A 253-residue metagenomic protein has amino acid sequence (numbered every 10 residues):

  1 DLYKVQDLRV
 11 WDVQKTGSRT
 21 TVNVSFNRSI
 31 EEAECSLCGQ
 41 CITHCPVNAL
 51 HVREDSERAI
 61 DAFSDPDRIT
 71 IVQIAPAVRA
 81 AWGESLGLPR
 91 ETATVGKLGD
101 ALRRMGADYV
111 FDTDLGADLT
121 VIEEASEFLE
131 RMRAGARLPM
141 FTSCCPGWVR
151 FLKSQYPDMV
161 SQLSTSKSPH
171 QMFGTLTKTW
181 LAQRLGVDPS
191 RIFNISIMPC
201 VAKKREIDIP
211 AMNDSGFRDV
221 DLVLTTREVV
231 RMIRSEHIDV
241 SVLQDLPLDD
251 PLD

Functional and structural regions predicted by a protein language model:
D1-L2, C35-C41, C45, C200: Short cysteine clusters
K4-E34, N48-T70: Non-heme iron-sulfur electron-transfer modules
L8-V13, C45, V78, P139: Short N-terminal signal/transit or membrane-insertion segments and the immediately adjacent low-complexity/disordered
R9-V10, S18, I42, P46 (+3 more regions): Mobile "lid/hinge" segments at catalytic clefts and subdomain interfaces of large enzymes
T16-G17, G39, G87, D253: Glycine-centered flexibility motif
S25-S36, V187-I197: Immediate flanking context of iron-sulfur cluster ligation sites
G39, A49, G106: Conserved functional loop/turn residues at catalytic and ligand-binding sites
V52-D253: Iron-sulfur-associated redox domains of electron-transfer enzymes in respiratory and anaerobic energy metabolism
